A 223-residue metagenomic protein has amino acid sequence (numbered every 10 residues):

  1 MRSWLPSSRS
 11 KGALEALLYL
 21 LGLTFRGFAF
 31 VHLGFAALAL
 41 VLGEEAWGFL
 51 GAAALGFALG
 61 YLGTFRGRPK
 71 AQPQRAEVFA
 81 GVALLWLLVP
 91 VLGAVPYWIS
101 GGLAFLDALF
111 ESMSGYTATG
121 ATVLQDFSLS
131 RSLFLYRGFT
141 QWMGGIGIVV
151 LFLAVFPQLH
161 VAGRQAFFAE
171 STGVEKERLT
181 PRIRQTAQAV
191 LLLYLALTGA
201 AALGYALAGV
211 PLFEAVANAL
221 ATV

Functional and structural regions predicted by a protein language model:
M1-V223: Membrane-proximal intracellular helices of multi-pass ion channels
